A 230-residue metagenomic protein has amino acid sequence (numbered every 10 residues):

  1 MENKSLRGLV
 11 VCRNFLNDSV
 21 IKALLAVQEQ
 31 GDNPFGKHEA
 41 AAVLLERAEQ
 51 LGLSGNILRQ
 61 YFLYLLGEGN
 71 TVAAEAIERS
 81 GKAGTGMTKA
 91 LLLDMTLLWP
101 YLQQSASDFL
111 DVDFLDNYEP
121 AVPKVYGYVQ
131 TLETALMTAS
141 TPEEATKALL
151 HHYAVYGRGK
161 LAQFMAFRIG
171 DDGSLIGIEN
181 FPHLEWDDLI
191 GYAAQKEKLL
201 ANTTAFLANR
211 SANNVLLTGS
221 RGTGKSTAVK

Functional and structural regions predicted by a protein language model:
M1-A194: AAA+ P-loop ATPase mechanoenzymes
I178-N180, A205-A212: Phosphate-binding P-loop
E185, N202-T203, L216, A228: Short, hydrophobic/aromatic alpha-helical segments in well-folded domains
A194-A208: Pre-Walker A adenine-sensing motif
N209-V229: Walker A/P-loop nucleotide-binding motif
